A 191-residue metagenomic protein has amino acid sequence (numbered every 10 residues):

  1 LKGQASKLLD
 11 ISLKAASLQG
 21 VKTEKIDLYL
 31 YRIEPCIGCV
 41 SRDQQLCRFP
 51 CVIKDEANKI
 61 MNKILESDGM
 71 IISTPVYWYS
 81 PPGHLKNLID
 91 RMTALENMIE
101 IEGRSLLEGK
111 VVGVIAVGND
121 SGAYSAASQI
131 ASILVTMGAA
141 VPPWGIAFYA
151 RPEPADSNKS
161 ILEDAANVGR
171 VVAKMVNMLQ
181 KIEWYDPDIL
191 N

Functional and structural regions predicted by a protein language model:
L1-E102, A155-N191: N-terminal beta1-alpha1-beta2 submodule of the flavodoxin-like/Rossmannoid cofactor-binding fold
L1-K2, K7, G113, V117 (+1 more regions): Short, electropositive, low-hydrophobicity segments enriched in small/polar residues
G20-D27, A140-F148: Short beta-strand elements in bilobed, periplasmic/extracellular small-molecule ligand-binding domains
L30-R32, N119, F148: Residue-level detector of flexible, active-site-proximal loop/helix-junction positions within diverse enzyme catalytic
G69, G145-P154: A short small-residue
H84, I99-I146: Short, glycine-/small-residue-rich phosphate/pyrophosphate-handling segment
E108-K110, L134, P152-E153, V171 (+1 more regions): Short alpha-helical linear motifs
